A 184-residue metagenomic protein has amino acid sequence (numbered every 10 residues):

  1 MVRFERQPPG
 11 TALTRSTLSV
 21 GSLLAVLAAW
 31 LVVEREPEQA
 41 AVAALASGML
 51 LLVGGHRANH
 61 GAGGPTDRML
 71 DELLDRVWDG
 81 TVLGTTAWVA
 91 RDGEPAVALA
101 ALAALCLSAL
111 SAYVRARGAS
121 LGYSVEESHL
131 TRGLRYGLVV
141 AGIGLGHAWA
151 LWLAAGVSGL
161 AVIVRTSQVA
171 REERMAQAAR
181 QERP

Functional and structural regions predicted by a protein language model:
M1-M49, A161-P184: Topogenic membrane-insertion module of multi-pass membrane proteins
M1-Q7, E72, R76-P184: A feature for the membrane-embedded catalytic helix bundles of lipid/isoprenoid biosynthetic enzymes
T11, H60-G61, L121: Residues at alpha-helix termini
T17-T66, V97-C106, A148-V157: Membrane-embedded alpha-helical segments that form the functional core of polytopic membrane enzymes, especially those
R57, D71-E72: The conserved acidic donor/metal-binding loop of glycosyltransferases
T66-D67, Y113: Generic structural microfeature
